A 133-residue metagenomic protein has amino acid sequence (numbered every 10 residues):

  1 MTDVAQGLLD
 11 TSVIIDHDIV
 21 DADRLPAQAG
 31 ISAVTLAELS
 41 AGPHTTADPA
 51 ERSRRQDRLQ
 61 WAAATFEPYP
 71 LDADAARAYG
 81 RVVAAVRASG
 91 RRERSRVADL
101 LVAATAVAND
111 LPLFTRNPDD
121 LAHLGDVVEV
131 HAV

Functional and structural regions predicted by a protein language model:
T2-L8, H17-A104, A122-A132: PIN-domain endoribonuclease scaffold, especially VapC-family toxins
A108-D120: C-terminal structural segments of small proteins and small subunits
N117, A132-V133: Short beta->alpha connector loops at strand-helix junctions that form conserved, small/polar/Pro-enriched
